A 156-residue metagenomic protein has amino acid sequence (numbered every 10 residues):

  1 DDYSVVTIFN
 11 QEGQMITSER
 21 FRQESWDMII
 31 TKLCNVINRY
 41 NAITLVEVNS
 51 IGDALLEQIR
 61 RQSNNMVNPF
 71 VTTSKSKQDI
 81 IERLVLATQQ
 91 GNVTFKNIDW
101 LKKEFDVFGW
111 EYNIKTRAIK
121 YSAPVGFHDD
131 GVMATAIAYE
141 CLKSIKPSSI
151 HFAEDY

Functional and structural regions predicted by a protein language model:
D1-S74, Q78, E82, L86 (+1 more regions): RNase H-like, metal-dependent nuclease domains and their acidic two-metal-ion catalytic environment used
